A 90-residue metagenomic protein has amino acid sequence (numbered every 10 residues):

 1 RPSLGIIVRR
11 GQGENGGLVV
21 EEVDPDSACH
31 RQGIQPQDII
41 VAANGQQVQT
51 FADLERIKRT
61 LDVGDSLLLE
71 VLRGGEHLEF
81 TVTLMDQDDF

Functional and structural regions predicted by a protein language model:
R1-F90: C-terminal recognition in membrane/secretory proteostasis and scaffolding
